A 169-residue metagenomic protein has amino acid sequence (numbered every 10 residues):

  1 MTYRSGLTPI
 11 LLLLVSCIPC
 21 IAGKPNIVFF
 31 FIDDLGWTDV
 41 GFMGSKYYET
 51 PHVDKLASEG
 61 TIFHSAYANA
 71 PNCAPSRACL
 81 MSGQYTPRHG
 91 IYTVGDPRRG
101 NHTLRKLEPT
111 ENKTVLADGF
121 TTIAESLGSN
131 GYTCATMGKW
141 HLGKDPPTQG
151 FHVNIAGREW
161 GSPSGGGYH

Functional and structural regions predicted by a protein language model:
M1-I10: Bacterial N-terminal signal peptides that target proteins for export
T2, P19-C20: C-terminal multi-pass transmembrane helix bundles with aromatic-rich, positive-inside signatures
P9-C17: Bacterial N-terminal signal peptides
I21-H169: Formylglycine-dependent sulfatase
